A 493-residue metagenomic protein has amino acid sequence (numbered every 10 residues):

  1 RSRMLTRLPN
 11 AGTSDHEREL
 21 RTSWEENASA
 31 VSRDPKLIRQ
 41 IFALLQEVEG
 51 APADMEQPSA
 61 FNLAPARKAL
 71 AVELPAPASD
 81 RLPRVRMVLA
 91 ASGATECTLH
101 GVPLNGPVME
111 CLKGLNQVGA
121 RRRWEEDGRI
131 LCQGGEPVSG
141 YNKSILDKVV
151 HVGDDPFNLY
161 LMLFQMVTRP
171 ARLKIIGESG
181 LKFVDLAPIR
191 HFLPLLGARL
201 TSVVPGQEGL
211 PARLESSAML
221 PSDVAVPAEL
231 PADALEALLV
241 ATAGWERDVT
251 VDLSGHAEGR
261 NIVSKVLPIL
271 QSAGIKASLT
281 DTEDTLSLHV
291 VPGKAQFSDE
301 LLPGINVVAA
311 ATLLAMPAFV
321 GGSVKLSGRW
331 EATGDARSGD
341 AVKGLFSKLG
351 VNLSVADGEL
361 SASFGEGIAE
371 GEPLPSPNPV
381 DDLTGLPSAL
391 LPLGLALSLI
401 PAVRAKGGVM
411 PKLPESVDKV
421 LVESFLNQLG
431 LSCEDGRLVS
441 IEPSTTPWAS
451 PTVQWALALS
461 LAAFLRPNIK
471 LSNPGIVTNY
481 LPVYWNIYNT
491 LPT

Functional and structural regions predicted by a protein language model:
R1-T493: Short, structured segments at the rim of ligand-binding sites
